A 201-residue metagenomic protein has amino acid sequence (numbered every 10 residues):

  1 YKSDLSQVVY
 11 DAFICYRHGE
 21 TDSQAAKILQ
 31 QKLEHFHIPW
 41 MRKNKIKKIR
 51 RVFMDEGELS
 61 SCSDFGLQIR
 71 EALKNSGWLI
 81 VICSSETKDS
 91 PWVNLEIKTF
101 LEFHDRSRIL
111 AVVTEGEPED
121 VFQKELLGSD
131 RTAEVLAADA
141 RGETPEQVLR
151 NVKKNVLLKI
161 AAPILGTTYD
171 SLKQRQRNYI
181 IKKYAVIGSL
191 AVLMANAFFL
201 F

Functional and structural regions predicted by a protein language model:
Y1-E34, R51, G57-S76, S85-N94 (+1 more regions): C-terminal interaction surface of TIR/SEFIR-family domains
H35-F53: Short mixed-charge
L79-V81: Inter-motif core of Ras-like GTPase G domains
